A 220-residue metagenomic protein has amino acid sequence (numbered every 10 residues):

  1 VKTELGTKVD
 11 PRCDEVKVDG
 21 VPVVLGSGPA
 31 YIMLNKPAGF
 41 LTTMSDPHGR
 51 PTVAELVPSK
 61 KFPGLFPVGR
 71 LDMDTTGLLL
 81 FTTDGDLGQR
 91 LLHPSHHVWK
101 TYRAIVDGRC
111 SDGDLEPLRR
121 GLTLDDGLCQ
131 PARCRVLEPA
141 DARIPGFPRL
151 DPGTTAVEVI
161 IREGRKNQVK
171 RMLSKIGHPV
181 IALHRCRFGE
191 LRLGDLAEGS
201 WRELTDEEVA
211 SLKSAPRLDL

Functional and structural regions predicted by a protein language model:
V1-L220: Basic, flexible Lys/Arg- and Gly-enriched helix-loop patches that mediate nucleic-acid binding at interfaces with rRNA
